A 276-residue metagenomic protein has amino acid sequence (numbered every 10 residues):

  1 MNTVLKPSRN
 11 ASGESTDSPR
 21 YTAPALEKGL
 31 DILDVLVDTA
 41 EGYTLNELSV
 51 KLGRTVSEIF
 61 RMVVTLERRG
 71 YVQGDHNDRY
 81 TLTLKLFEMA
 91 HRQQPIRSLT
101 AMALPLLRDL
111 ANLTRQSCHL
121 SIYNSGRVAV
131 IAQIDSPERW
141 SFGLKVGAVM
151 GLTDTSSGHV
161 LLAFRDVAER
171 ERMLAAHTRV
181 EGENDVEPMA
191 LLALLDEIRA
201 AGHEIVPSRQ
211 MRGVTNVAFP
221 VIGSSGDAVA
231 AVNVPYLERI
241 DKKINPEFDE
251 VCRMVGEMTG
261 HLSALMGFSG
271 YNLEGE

Functional and structural regions predicted by a protein language model:
N2-S12, R139-Q210: Short, solvent-exposed recognition segments
N2-T100, G260-F268: N-terminal helix-turn-helix
T81-A176: Amphipathic alpha-helical effector-binding/dimerization core of metabolite-sensing transcriptional regulators
N112-L113, S208-V214: Short loop/turn motifs at secondary-structure junctions and domain boundaries
L194, R212-G213, A228-E276: Juxtadomain coupling helices with adjacent low-complexity linkers
V221-S224: Sensor-regulatory modules in signal-transduction proteins
